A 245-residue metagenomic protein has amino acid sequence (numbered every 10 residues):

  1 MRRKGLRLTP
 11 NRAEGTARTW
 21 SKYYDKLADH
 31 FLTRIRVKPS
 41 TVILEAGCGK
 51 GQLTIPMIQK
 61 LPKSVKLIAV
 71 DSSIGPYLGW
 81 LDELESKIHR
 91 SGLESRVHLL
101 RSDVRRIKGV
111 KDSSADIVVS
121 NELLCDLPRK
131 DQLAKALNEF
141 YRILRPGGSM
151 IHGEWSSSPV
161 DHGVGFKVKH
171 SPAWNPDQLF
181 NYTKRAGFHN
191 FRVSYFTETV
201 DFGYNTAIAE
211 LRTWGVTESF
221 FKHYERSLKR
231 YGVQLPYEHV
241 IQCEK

Functional and structural regions predicted by a protein language model:
R2-K26: Class I SAM-dependent methyltransferase Rossmann-like catalytic core, especially the SAM/SAH-binding loop
K22-P39, P56: Conserved alpha-helix/loop element of class I SAM-dependent methyltransferases that forms part of the SAM/SAH-binding
Q59-R106: Class I SAM-dependent methyltransferase SAM/SAH-binding core
R105-V118: A short acidic, Gly/Pro-enriched loop at the edge of an enzyme's catalytic core that lines a small-molecule cofactor
I117-D131: A short SAM/SAH-binding and catalytic strip from SAM-dependent methyltransferases
A134-P146: A short glycine-rich, Lys/Arg-flanked "PGG" loop and its adjoining helix->strand segment in the class I
I151-A173: Conserved class I S-adenosyl-L-methionine
V193-E244: Conserved Class I S-adenosyl-L-methionine
